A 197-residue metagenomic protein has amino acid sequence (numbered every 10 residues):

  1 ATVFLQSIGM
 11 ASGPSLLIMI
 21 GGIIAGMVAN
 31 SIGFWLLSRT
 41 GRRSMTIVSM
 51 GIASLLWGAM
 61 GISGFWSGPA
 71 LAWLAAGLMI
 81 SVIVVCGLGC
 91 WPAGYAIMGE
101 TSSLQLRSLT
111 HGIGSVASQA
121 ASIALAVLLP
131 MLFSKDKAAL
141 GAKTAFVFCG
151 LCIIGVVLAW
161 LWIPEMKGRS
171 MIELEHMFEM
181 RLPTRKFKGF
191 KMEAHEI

Functional and structural regions predicted by a protein language model:
A1-I197: Alpha-helical transmembrane bundle of multi-pass membrane proteins
